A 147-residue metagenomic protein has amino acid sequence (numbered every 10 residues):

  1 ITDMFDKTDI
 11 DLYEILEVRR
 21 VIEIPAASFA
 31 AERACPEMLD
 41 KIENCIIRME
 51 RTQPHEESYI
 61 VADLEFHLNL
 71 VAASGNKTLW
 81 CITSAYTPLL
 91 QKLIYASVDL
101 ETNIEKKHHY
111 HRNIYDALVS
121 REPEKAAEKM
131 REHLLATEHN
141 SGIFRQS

Functional and structural regions predicted by a protein language model:
I1-I22, S28, S147: Short linear motifs at protein or domain termini
I15-A96, K107-A117, K125-A136, N140: Conserved amphipathic alpha-helical segments that form helical-bundle/coiled-coil interaction surfaces
G142-R145: C-terminal flanking helix
